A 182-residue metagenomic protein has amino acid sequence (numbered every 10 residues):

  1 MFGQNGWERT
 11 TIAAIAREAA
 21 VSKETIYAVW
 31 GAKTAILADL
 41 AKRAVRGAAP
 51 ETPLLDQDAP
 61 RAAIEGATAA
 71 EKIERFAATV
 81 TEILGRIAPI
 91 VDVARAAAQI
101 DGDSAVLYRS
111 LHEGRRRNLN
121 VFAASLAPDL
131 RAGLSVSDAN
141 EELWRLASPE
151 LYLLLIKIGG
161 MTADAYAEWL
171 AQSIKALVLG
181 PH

Functional and structural regions predicted by a protein language model:
M1-D39: Helix-turn-helix
M1-Q4, D58-A63, I90, E142 (+2 more regions): Solvent-exposed, amphipathic alpha-helical segments
N5, I87, I100-D101, P149: Short loop-to-helix capping motifs
A14-R17, N118, R145-A147: Short acidic alpha-helix initiation/capping motifs at coil-to-helix transition points, especially at protein N-termini
V29, I83, R145-L146: Conserved catalytic core of Hanks-type protein kinase domains
K33-A35, D39, R46-G85, N140: Hydrophobic alpha-helical connector segments
R75-R95, G102-D129, D138-E141, Q172-L179: Amphipathic alpha-helical packing segments from all-alpha helical-bundle domains
L126-S173, H182: Hydrophobic/aromatic-rich alpha-helical bundle segments in the mid-to-C-terminal region
